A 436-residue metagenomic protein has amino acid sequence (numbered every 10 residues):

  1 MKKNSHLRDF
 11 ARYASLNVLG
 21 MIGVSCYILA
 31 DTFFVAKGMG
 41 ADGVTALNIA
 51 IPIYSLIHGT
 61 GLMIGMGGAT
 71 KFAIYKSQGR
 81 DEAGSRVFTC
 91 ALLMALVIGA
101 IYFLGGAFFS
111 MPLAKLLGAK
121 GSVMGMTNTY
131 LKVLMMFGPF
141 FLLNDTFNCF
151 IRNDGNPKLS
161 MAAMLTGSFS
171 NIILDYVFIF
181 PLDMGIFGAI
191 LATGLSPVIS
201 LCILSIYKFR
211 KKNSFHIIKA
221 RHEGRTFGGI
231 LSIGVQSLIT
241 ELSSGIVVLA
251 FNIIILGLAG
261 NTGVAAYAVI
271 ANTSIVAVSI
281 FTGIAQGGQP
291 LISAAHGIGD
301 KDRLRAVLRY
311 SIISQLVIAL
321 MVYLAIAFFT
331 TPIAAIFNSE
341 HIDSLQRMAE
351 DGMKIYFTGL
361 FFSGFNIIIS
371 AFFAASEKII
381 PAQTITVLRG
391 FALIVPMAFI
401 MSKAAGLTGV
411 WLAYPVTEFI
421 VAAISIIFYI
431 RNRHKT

Functional and structural regions predicted by a protein language model:
M1-N17, F72-P139, D183-V235, I292-T358 (+1 more regions): Short alpha-helical transmembrane segments in multi-pass integral membrane proteins
K2-M39, P52-G67, K71, L96-F103 (+4 more regions): N-terminal transmembrane alpha-helices
R12-D31, V133, N144, G167 (+4 more regions): Transmembrane helical elements of multi-pass membrane transporters/channels
N17, M21, F33, T70 (+14 more regions): Transmembrane alpha-helix boundary and packing residues in multipass membrane permease domains and related
C26-T45, A114-G121, V177-M184, G245-N272 (+4 more regions): Helix-terminus/linker motif at the lipid-water interface of multi-pass membrane proteins
V44-L104, F141-S160, A266-T330, S363-A382: Small-residue-rich hydrophobic transmembrane alpha-helices
L56-G59, N171-D175, S200-S205, I275-S279 (+3 more regions): Hydrophobic transmembrane alpha-helices of multi-pass small-molecule transporters
G65, V133-R152, S160-N171, A189-L204 (+4 more regions): Short runs within selected transmembrane alpha-helices of multi-pass transporters and secretion channels
